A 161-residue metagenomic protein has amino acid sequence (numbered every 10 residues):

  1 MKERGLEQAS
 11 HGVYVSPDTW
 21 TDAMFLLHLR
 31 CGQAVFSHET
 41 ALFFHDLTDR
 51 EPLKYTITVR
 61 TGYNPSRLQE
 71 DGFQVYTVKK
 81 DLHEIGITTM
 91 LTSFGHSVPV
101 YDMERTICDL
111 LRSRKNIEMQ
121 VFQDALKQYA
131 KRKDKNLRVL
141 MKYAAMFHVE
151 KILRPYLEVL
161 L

Functional and structural regions predicted by a protein language model:
K2-A9: A short, conserved structural fragment
A9, V13-L161: Nucleic-acid-binding surface
